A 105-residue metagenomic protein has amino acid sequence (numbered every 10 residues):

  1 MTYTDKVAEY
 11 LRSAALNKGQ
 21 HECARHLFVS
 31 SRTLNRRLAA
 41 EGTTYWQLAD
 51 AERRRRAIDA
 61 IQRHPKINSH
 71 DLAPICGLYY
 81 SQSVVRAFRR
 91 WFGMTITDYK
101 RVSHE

Functional and structural regions predicted by a protein language model:
T2-T44, P65-C76: DNA-binding recognition helix and immediately preceding turn/loop of helix-turn-helix/winged-helix domains
D5, A51-R55, S81: Short alpha-helical elements of helix-turn-helix
L34, A57, V84: Short hydrophobic/aromatic patches on the structural cores and recognition surfaces of FHA
L38, Y45, A49, A87-F88 (+1 more regions): DNA major-groove recognition helix of helix-turn-helix
A49-D59, D98-E105: Short, basic, alpha-helical segments at the C-terminal edge of helix-turn-helix-like DNA-binding modules
H64-K100: Sequence-specific DNA-binding recognition helix
